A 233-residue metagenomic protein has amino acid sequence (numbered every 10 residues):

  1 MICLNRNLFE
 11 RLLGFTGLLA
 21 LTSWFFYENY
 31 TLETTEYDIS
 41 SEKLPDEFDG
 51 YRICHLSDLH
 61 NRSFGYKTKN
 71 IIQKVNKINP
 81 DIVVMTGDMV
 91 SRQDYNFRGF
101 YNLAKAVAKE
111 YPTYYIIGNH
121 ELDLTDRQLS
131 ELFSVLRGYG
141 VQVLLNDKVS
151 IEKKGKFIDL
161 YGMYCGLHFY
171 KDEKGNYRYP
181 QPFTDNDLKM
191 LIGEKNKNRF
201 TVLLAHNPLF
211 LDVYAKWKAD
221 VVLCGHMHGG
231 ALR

Functional and structural regions predicted by a protein language model:
M1-E47: N-terminal membrane-anchoring alpha-helices
M1-F9, M89-N102, W217-K218: N-terminal short leaders/motifs
R6-F15, Y37-K43, K69-V75, T113-H120 (+2 more regions): Short low-complexity stretches enriched in small and charged residues
T34-E36, I53-L56, N146, L160: Hydrophobic residues on conserved beta-strands that form the core of alpha/beta folds
K43-D46, N61, E121-V221, M227-H228: Conserved catalytic scaffold of divalent metal-dependent phosphoesterases
E47, Y51-L144: Membrane-embedded segments
G229-R233: His/Asp/Glu-enriched short active-site or ligand-binding loop at hydrolase and phosphoryl-transfer sites
